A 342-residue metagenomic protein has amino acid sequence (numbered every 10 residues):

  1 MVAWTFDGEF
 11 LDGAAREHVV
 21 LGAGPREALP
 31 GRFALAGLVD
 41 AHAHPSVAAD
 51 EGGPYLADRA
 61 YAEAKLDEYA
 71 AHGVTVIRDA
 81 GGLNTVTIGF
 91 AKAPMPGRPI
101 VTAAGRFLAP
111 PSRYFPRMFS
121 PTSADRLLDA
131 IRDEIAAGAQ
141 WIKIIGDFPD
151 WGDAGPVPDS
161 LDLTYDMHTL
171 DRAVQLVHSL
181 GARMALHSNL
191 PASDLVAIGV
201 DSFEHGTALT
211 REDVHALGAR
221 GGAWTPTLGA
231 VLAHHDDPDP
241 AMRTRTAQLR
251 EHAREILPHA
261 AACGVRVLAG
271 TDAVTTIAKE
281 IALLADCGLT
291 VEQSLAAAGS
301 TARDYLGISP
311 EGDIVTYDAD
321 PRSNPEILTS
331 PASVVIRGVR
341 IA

Functional and structural regions predicted by a protein language model:
M1-F33, A319-P325, V339-R340: N-terminal metal-binding scaffold of metallo-dependent hydrolase/deaminase domains
V2, F6, G22-R59, E63 (+2 more regions): Replace "His-x-His-based motif
G31, V39-H42, G73, V101 (+10 more regions): Divalent metal-coordination and catalytic microenvironments
L35-A41, R78-G81, A103-A104, A185-L186 (+3 more regions): Active-site neighborhood of phospho(di)ester-bond hydrolases with catalytic His/Asp-centered motifs
A48, R59-L180, A223-V231: Divalent-metal coordination cores built from histidine and acidic residues
T75, Q140, D201, D313 (+1 more regions): Receiver (REC) domain switch/active-site residues of two-component response regulators
P156-H252, A262-L268, G288-E292: Active-site core of metal-dependent hydrolases
A247-D320: His/Asp/Glu-enriched, well-ordered alpha-helical/loop segment that forms or immediately abuts the divalent-metal
